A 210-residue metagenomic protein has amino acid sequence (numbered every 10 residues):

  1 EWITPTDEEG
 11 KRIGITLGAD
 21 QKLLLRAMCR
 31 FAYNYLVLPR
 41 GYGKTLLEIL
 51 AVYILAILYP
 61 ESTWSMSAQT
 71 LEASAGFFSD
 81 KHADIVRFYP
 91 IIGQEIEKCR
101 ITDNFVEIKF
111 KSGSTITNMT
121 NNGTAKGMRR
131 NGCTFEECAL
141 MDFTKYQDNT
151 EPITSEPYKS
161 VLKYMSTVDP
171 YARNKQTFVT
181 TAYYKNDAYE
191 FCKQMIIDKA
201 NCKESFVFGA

Functional and structural regions predicted by a protein language model:
E1-A210: Phosphate/NTP-binding elements of NTP-utilizing enzymes
